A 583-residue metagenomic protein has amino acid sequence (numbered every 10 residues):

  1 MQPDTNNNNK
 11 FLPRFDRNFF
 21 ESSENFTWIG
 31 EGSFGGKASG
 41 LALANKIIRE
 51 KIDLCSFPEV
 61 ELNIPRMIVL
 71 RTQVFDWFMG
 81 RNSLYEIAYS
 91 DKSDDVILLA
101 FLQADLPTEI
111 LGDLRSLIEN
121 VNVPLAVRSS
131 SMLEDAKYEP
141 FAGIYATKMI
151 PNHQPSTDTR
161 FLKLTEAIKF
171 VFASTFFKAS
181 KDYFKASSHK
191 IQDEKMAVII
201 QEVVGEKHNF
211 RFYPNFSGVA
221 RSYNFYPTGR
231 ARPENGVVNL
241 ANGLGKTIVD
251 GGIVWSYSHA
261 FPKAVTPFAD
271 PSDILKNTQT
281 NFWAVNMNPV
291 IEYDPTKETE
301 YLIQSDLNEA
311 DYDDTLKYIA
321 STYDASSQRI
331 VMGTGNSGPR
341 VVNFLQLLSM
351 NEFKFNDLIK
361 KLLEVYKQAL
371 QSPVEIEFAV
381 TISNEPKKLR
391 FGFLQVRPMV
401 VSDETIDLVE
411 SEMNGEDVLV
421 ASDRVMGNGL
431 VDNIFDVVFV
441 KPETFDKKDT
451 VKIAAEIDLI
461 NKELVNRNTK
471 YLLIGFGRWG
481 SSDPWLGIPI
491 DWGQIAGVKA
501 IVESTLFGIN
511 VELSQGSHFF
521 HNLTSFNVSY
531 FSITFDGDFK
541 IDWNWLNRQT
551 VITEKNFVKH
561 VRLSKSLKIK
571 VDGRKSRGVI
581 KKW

Functional and structural regions predicted by a protein language model:
M1-F15: An acidic intrinsically disordered interaction segment
L12-S56, D105-T505, N522-S525, N556-K582: Conserved mixed alpha/beta core segments that line enzyme active sites in large multi-domain catalysts
L54-I64: An N-terminal structural lobe/cap that precedes and organizes the functional/catalytic core across diverse proteins
P65-L98: Extended, well-ordered alpha-helical scaffold/bundle regions in very large, multi-domain proteins
Y85-D91, E377, F519-S525: A polyampholytic, Gly/Pro-enriched intrinsically disordered region
D95-E109: Metal-assisted phosphate- and nucleotidyl-transfer catalytic regions
L506-N547: Polybasic, proline/glycine-rich intrinsically disordered low-complexity segments
